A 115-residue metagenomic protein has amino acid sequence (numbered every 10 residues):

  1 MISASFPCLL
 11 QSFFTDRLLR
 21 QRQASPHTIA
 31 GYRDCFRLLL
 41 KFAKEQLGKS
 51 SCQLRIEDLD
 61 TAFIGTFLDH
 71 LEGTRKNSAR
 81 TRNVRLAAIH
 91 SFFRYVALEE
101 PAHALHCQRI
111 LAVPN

Functional and structural regions predicted by a protein language model:
M1-S5, L10, F14-R17: Short, motif-level signal for alpha-helix interfacial/capping segments enriched in acidic residues and aromatics/proline
S12-H27, R33, R37-N115: N-terminal core-binding DNA-recognition domain of tyrosine recombinases/integrases
